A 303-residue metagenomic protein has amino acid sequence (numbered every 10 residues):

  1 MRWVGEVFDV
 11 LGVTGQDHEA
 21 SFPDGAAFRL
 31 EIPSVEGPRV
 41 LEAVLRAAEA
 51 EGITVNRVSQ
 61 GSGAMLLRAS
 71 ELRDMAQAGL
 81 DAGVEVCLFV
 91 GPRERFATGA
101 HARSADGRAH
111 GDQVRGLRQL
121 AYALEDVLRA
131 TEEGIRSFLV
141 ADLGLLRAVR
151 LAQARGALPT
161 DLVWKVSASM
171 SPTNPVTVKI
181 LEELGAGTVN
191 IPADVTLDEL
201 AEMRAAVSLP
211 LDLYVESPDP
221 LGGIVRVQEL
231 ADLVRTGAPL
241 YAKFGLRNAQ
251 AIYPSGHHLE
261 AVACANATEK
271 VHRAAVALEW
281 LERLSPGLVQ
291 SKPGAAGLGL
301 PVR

Functional and structural regions predicted by a protein language model:
M1-I135, V140-P172, L197-R303: Active-site pocket-lining/capping segments in soluble small-molecule metabolic enzymes
F138, A186-P192: Conserved catalytic-core segments centered on acid/base and nucleophilic motifs
